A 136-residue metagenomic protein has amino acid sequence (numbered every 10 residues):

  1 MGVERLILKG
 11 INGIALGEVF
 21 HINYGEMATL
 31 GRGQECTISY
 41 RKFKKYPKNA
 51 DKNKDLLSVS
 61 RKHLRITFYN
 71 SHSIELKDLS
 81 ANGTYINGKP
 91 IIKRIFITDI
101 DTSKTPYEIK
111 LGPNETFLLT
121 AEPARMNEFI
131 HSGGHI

Functional and structural regions predicted by a protein language model:
G2-S58, T105, A124: N-terminal beta-hairpin/loop module of FHA
V3-I7, I14, N23, L30 (+3 more regions): C-terminal boundary/linker segments immediately following FHA domains
R61: The conserved glycine-aromatic submotif of the RRM
L64-I66: Buried hydrophobic-core signal for structured, non-transmembrane domains
